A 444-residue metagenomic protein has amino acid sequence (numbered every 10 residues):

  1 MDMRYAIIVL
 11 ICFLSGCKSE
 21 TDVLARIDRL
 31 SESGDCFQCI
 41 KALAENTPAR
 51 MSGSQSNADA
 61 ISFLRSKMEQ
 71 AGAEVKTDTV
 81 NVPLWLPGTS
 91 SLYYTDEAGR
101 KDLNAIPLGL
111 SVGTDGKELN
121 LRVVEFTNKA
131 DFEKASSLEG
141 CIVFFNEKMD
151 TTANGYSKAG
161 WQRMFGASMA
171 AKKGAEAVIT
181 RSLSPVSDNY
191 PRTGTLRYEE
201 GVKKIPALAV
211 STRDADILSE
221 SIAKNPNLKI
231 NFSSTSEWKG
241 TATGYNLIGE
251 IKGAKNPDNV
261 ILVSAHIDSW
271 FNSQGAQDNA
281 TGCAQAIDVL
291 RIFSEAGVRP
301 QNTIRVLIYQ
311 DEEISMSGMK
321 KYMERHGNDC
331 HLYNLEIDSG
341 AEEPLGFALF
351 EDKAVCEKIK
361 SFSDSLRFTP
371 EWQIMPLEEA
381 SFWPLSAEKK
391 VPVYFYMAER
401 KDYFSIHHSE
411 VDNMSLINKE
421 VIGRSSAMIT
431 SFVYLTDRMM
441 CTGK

Functional and structural regions predicted by a protein language model:
L14-G16: C-terminal motif of bacterial Sec signal peptides marking the signal peptidase cleavage site
S19-S54, D78-V80, Y190-T195, E199 (+5 more regions): N-terminal capping segment at the start of a domain
Q38, R291-S317, D329: Short helix-loop-beta-strand segments that form the rim/entrance of peptidase-like active sites
K41, E45-I142, K148-M149: Noncatalytic luminal/extracellular "stalk/propeptide" segments of secretory-pathway proteins
T95-A135, L196-A276, D288-E295, R299: Soluble metallo-hydrolase cores and metallopeptidase-like ectodomains found primarily in the secretory/periplasmic
L103-P206: Extracellular/luminal Protease-associated
A215-D216, Y309-S405: Metal-dependent peptidase/peptidase-like ectodomains
R291, E295, F404-K444: His/Asp/Glu-rich mid-to-C-terminal helical/loop segments that flank catalytic regions of hydrolases
